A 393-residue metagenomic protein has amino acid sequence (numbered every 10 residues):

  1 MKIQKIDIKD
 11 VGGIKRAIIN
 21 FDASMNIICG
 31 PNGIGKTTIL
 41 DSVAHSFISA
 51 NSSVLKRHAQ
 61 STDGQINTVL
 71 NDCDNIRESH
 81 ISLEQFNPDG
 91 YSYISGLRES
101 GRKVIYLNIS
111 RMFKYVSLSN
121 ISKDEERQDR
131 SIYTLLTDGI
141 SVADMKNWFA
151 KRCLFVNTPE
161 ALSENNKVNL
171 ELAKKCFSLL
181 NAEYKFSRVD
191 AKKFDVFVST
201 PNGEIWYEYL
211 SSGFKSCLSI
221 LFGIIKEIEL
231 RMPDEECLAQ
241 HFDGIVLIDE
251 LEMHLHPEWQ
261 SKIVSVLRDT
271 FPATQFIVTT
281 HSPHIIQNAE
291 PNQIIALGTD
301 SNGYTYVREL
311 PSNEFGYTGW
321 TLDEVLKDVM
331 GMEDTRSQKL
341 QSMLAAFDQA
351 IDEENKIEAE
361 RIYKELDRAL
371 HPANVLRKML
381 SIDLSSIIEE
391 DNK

Functional and structural regions predicted by a protein language model:
M1-S52, V198-T335: Switch/communication elements of ASCE P-loop NTPase nucleotide-binding domains
F21-D22, C29, D41-I94, R98-S100: Conserved P-loop NTP-binding catalytic core
S61-I66, S100-V104, P272, E290-N292: Short glycine-/polar-rich loops that comprise or flank the Walker A/P-loop and associated switch/sensor motifs
T62-N75, E84-Q85, F194-P201, I294-A296 (+2 more regions): Short polybasic amphipathic segments
F86-L180, T321, L326, S342 (+1 more regions): Coupling/switch segment of ABC-type P-loop NTPase heads
G96, D269, H284-K393: RecA-like P-loop NTPase motor core
I132-H241, A359: Extended helical coiled-coil dimerization/tether regions that scaffold and oligomerize large DNA-maintenance assemblies
